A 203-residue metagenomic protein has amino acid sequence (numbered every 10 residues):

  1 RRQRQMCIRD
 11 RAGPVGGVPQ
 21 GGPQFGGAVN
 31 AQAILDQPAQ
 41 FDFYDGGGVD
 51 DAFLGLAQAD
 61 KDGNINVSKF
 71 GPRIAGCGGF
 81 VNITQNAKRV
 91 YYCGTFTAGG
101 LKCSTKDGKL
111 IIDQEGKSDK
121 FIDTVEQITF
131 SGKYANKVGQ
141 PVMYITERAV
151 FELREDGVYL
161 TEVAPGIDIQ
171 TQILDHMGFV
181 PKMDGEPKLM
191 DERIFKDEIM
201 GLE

Functional and structural regions predicted by a protein language model:
R1-R2, A52: Conserved catalytic-core segments centered on acid/base and nucleophilic motifs
Q3-I8: Short, small-residue-biased leader/transition segments that mark boundaries at the very start of proteins
R9-P14, C93-G94: Short internal beta-strands
P19-G201: Conserved phosphate- and dinucleotide-binding cores of soluble alpha/beta proteins, encompassing both enzyme active
